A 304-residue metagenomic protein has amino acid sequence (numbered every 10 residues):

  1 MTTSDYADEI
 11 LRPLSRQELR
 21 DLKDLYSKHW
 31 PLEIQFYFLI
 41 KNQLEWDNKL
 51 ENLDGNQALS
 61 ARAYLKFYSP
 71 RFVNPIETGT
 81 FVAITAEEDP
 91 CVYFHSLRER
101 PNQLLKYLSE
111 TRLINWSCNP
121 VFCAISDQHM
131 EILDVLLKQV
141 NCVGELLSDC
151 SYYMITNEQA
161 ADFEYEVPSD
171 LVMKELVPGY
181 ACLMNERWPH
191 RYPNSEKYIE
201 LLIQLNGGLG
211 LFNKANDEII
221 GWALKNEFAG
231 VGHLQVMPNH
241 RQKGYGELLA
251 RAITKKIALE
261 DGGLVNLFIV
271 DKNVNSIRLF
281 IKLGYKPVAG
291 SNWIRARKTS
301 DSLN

Functional and structural regions predicted by a protein language model:
T2, E45-S169, W293-A296: Acyl-donor-binding surface of acyltransferase catalytic domains
T2-F38, E158-N194: Short amphipathic alpha-helix that is part of the acyltransferase structural core
R100-T111, Q242-L259, I277-R278, K282: Conserved acetyl-CoA-binding loop-helix of GNAT-fold acetyltransferases
Q128-V143, D261, D271-A289: Conserved active-site alpha-helix within GNAT-family acetyltransferase domains
Y192-N239: A conserved beta-strand-loop-helix scaffold within acyl/acetyltransferase catalytic domains
I219-W222, E247, V288-G290: Residue-level detector of high-confidence beta-strand sites
V231, V265-I269: Conserved hydrophobic beta-strand within the GNAT/NAT acetyltransferase core sheet that lines the active-site cleft
A250, K256, V265-N266, K286-N304: C-terminal helix/juxtamembrane-tail motif
